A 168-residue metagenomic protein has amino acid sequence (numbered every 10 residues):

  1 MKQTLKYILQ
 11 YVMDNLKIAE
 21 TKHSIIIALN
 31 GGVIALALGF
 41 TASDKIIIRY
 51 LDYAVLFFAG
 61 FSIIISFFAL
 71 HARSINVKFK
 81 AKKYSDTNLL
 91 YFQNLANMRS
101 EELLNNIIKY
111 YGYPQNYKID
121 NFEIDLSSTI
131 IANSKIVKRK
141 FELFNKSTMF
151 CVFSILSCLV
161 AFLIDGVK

Functional and structural regions predicted by a protein language model:
K6-M13, E20, S127, I131-S134 (+1 more regions): Short amphipathic alpha-helical segments with heptad-repeat character
Q10, D14-F79, F141-K168: Alpha-helical transmembrane segments and their immediate juxtamembrane boundary regions in integral membrane proteins
K80-I131: Solvent-exposed, non-transmembrane helices and loops of integral membrane proteins
